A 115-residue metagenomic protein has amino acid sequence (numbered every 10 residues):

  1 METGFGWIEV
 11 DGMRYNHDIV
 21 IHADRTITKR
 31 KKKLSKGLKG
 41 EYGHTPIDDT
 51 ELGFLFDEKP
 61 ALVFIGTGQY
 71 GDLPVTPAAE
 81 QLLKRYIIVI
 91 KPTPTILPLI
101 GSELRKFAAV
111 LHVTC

Functional and structural regions predicted by a protein language model:
M1-K36: N-terminal, charge-rich interaction modules
M13-Y15, L55-K59, G101-R105: Flexible, charged surface loops at secondary-structure boundaries
H22, G66, V110-T114: Short beta-strand segments
T28-L55: Compact, glycine-rich, soluble single-domain proteins
L52, A79-E80, L97-I100: Short amphipathic alpha-helical segments and helix-helix/interface helices
F54-I87: Mid-chain, well-packed structural core segment of small domains
I87-P98: A short glycine-rich beta-strand->turn/loop micro-motif centered on a GG-aromatic cluster
I96-C115: Short basic, glycine-rich beta-strand/loop surfaces that mediate nucleic-acid
